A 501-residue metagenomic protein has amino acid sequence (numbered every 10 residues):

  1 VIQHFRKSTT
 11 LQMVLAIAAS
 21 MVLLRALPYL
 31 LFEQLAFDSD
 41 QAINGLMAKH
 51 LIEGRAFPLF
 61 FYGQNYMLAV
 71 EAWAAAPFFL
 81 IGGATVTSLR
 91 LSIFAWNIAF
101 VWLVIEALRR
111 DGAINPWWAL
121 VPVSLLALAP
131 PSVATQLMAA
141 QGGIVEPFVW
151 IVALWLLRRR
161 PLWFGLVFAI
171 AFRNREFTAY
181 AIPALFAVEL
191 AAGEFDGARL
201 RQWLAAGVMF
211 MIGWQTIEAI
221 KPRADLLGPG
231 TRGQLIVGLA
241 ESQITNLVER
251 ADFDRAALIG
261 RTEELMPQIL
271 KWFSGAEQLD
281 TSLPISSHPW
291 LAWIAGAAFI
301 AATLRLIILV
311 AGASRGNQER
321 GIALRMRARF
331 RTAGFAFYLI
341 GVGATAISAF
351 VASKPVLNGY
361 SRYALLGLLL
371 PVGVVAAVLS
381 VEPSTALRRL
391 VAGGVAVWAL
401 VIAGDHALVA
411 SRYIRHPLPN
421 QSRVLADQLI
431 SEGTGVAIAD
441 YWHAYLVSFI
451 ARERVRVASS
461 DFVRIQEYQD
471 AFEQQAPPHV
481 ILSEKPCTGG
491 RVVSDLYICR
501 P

Functional and structural regions predicted by a protein language model:
I2, V149-F164, G193, L379: Membrane-interface transmembrane helices that cradle and orient dolichyl/undecaprenyl
I2-F5, Y180-M211: Perimembrane helix-loop-helix junctions
L15-A19, L166, A205-I212, G321-R327 (+4 more regions): Signature aromatic-anchored transmembrane alpha helix within multi-pass, membrane-resident enzymes that catalyze glycan
A26-L31, A72, V86, R90 (+3 more regions): Aromatic- and kink-enriched transmembrane "portal" helix at the membrane-lumen/periplasm boundary that abuts
I43-K49, Y62-A84, F94, Q268-G275: Short hydrophobic/aromatic helix or loop-helix immediately within or flanking a transmembrane segment in polytopic
L91-I114, V152, L304: Transmembrane-helix motifs of polytopic, lipid-linked glycan transferases
V149, Y180-A181, S286-A297, R325-P383: Hydrophobic/aromatic-rich transmembrane helices and adjacent perimembrane loops
W150-L154, L162-E176, I182-A187, F210-I212: Membrane-interface alpha helices of multi-pass inner-membrane proteins
